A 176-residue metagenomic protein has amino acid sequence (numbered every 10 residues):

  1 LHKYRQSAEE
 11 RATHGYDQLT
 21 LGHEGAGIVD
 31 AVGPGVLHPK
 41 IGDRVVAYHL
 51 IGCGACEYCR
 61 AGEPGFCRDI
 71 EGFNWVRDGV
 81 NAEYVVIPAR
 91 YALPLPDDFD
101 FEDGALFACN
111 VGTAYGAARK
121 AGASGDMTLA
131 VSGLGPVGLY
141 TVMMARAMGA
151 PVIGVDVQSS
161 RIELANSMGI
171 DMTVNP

Functional and structural regions predicted by a protein language model:
K3, H49-A82, F101-F107, A123-S124: Phosphate-binding beta-alpha-beta segment of Rossmann-like dinucleotide-binding domains, i.e., the NAD(P)
R5-E57, P96-F99: Glycine-rich beta-strand-centered segment in the early N-terminal region that forms part of a ligand/cofactor-binding
K40-I41, M143, E163: Alpha-helical segments flanking ligand/cofactor-binding loops in enzyme cores
V76-N81, D97-K120, V131-Y140: A glycine-rich, Thr/Ser-enriched phosphate-binding loop motif common to dinucleotide/cofactor-binding enzymes
Y84-A92: A short glycine-rich beta-alpha junction/loop motif
T128-L134, R146-P176: Adenosine-nucleotide cofactor-binding segment
